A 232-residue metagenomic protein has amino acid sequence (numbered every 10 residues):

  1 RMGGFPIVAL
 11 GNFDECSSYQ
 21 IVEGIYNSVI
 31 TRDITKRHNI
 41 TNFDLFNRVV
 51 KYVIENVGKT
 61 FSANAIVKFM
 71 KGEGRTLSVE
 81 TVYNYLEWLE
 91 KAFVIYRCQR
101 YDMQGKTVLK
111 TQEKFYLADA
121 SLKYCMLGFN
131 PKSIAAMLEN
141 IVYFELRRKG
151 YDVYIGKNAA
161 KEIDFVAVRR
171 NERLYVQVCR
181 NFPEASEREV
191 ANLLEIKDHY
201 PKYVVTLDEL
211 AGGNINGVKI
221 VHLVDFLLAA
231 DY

Functional and structural regions predicted by a protein language model:
M2: Internal, well-ordered alpha/beta segment that forms a basic, Gly-enriched binding/recognition surface
F5, A9-N171: Accessory nucleic acid-recognition modules appended to NTPase machines
C98, A118-A120, C179, V205-D208: Structured loops at beta-to-helix junctions and adjacent beta-edge loops in soluble globular domains
L127-F129, R188, N214-I215, Y232: Short conserved micro-motifs at the rims of enzyme active sites and ligand-binding pockets
G156-K157, R180-V224: Catalytic cores of nucleic-acid endonucleases
V176: Conserved beta3 VAIK motif of the Hanks protein kinase fold
L223-Y232: Non-catalytic C-terminal interaction segments of nucleic acid-processing enzymes
